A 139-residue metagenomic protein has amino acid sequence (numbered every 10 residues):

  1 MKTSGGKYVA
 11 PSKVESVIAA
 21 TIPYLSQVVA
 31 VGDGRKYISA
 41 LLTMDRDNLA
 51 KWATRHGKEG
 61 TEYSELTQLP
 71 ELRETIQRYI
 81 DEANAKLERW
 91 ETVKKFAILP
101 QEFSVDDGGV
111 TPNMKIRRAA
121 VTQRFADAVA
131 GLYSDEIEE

Functional and structural regions predicted by a protein language model:
M1-E91, E102-D107: AMP-binding/adenylate-forming catalytic core of the ANL superfamily
D81-N84, E91, F125-E139: A short N-terminal helical cap/helix-turn-helix that marks the beginning of AMP-binding/adenylate-forming
F96-L99: General small-molecule cofactor/ligand-binding pocket signal
T122: Basic DNA-binding helix
